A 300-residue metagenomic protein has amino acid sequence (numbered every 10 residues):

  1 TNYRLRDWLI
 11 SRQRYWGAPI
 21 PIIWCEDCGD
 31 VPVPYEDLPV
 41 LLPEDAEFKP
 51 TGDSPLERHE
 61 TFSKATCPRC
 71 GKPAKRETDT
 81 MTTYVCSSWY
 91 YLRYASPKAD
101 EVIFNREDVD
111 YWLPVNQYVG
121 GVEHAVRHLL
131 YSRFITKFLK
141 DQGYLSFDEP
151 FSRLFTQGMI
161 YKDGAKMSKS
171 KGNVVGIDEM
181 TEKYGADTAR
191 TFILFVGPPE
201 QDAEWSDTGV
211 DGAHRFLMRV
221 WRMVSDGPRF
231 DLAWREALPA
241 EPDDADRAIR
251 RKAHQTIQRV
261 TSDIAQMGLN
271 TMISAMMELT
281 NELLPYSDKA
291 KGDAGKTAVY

Functional and structural regions predicted by a protein language model:
T1, F62-K64, K72, R76-E77 (+4 more regions): Long, charged, mostly alpha-helical binding arms that flank functional sites
T1-G121, L129-Q142, D148-Q157, A165-G172 (+1 more regions): Cys/His-rich finger/ribbon microdomains and the adjacent scaffold used for macromolecule binding/structural
D7, Y15-W24, G29-D30, V210-D231 (+1 more regions): Structured, non-catalytic alpha/beta "coupling" segments that mediate domain-domain communication and provide generic
Q117-R127, K137, M180-Y184, Q266-L269: C-terminal substrate/ligand-recognition segments
S132-R133, M277, Y300: Short, hydrophobic, well-ordered secondary-structure elements
